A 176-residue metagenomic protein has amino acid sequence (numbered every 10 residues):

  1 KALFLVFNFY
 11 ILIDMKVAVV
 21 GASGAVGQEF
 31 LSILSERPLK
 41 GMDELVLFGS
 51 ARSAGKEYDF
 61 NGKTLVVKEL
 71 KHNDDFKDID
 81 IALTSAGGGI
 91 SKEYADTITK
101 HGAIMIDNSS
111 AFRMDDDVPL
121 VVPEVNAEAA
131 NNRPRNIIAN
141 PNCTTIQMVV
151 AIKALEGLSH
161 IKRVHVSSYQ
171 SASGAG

Functional and structural regions predicted by a protein language model:
K1-D14: Short, Lys/Arg-enriched N-terminal segments with co-localized hydrophobic residues within the first ~10-30 amino acids
D14-G176: N-terminal Rossmann-like NAD(P) cofactor-binding subdomain of oxidoreductases, focused on the glycine-rich
